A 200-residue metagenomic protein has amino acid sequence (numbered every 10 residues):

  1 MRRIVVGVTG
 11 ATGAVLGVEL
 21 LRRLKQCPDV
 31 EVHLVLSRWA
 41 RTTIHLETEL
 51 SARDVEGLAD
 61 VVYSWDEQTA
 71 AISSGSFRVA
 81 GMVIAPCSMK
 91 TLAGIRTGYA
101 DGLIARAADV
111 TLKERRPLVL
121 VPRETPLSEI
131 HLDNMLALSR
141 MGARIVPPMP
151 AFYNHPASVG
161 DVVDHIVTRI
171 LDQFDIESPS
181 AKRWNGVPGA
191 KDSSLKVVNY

Functional and structural regions predicted by a protein language model:
M1-V119, T125-Y200: A cross-family phosphate/adenosyl-ligand binding-site feature
